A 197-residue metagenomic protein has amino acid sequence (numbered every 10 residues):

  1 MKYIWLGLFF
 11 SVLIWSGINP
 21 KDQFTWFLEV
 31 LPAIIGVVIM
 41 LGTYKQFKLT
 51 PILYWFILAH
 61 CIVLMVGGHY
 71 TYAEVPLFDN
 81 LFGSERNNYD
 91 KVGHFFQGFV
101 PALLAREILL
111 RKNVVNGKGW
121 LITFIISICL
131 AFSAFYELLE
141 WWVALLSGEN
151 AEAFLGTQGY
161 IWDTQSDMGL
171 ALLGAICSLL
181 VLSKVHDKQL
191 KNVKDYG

Functional and structural regions predicted by a protein language model:
K2-L6, L53, K91, L121-I125 (+1 more regions): Residue-level signature of transmembrane alpha-helical entry/exit and packing/kink sites in multi-pass membrane
L8-F99, L103: "…centered on the first transmembrane helix and the immediately adjacent amphipathic helix/loop
T25-W26, E74-L81, Y89, S133-A134 (+1 more regions): Interfacial helix-loop-helix junctions of multi-pass membrane proteins
I35-Y44, F96-K112, L146-E149, G169-V185: Membrane-interfacial alpha-helical segments at the cytosolic side of multi-pass membrane proteins
V100, I125-F132, E137-E140: Alpha-helical transmembrane segments of helical membrane proteins, especially in multi-pass transport, channel
N113-L130: Internal alpha-helical transmembrane segments of multi-pass membrane proteins
S183-V193: Membrane-interface capping segments at transmembrane-helix boundaries
